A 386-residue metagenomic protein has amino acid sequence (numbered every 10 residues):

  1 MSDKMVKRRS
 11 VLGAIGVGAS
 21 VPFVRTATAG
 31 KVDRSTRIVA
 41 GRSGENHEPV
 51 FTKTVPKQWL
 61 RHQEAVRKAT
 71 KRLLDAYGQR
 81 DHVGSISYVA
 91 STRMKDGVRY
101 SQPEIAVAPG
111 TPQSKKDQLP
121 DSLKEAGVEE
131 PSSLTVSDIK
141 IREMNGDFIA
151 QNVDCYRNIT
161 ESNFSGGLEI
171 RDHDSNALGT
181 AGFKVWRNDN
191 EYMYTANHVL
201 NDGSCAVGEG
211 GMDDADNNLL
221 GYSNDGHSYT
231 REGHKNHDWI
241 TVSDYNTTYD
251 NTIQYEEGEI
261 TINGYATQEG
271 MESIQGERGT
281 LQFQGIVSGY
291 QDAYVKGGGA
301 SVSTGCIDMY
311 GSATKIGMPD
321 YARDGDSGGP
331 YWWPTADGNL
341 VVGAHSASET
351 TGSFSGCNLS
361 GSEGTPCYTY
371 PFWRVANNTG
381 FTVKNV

Functional and structural regions predicted by a protein language model:
M1-K4, R9-G30: N-terminal export signals
V24-V83: C-terminal segment of N-terminal export signals and the immediately downstream linker at the start of the mature
Q79-V83, V136-I139, E143-R187: N-terminal activation segment of mature serine protease catalytic domains
R80, G84-Q118: Short glycine/threonine-rich beta-strand-turn micro-motifs
E104-A106, M193-Y194, T241, G343: Structural recognition of the beta-strand scaffold that forms the well-ordered cores of secreted hydrolase catalytic
K115-V128: Short amphipathic alpha-helices in soluble, non-transmembrane regions that often serve as interface/regulatory elements
G166-Y310, W333: Serine endopeptidase catalytic core focused on the charge-relay Asp
L168, D174-L178, T252-G264, G289-V386: Active-site region of chymotrypsin-like
